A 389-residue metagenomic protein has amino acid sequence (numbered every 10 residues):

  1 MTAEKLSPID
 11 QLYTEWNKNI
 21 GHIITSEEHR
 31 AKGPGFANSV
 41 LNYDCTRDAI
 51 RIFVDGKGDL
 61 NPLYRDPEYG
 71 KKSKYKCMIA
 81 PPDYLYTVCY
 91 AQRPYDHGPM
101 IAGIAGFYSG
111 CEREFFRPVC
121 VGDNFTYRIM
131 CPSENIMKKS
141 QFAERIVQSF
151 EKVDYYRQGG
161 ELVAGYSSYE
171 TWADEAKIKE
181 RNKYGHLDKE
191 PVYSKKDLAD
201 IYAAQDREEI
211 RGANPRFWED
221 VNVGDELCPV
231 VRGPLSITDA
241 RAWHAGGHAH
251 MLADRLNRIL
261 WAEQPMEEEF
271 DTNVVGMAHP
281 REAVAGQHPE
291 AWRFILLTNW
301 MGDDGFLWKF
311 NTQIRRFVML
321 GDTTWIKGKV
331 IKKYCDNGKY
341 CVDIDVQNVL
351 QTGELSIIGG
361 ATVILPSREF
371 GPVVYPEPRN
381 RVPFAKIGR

Functional and structural regions predicted by a protein language model:
T2-G110, K177-D304, R368-R389: Hot-dog-fold acyl-thioester-processing enzymes
S109-G159, Y166-S167, F306-Q351: Hydrophobic beta-sheet segments that form the core/acyl-binding groove of ACP/CoA-dependent acyl-chain-processing
G160-E161, D225, E354: Residue-level signal for well-ordered, solvent-exposed loop/turn and beta-edge residues enriched in charged/polar side
V163-Y166, C228, I357: A structural microfeature
S167-S168, V231-R232, C335, G360-A361: Short clusters of small/polar residues that mark proteolytic maturation junctions
Y169-A173, T362-P366: Short beta-strand edge segments in extracellular beta-sheet folds
D225, K329, G360-T362: Residues within alpha-helical segments
L355-S356, R381: Polyanion-binding surfaces on beta-sheet-dominated domains and ring/shell assemblies
